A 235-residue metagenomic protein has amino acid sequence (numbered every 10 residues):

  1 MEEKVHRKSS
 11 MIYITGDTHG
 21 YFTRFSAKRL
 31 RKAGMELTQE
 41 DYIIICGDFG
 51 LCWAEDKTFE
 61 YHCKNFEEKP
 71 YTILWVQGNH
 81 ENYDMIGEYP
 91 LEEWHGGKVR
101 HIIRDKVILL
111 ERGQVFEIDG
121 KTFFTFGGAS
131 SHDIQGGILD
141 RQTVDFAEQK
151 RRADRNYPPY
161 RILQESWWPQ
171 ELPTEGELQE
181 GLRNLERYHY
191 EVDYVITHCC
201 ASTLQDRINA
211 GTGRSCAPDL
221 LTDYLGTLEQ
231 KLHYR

Functional and structural regions predicted by a protein language model:
E2, K8, T15, G20-I118: Core catalytic region of metal-dependent phosphoesterases/phosphodiesterases, especially metallo-beta-lactamase-like
I12-G20, E165-E171: Acidic/glycine-enriched edge-of-secondary-structure segments
T18-H19, G50, E55-H62, Y188-L232: Active-site-proximal segments of metal-dependent phosphoesterases and phosphodiesterases across multiple
R24, E55-T58, D105-I108, P169-E180 (+1 more regions): Soluble or luminal CAZymes and related metallo-dependent hydrolases
K28-G34, R183-N184, T227-L228: A generic secondary-structure signal
E68-T72, I102-V107, N184-D193, T227-R235: A structural motif corresponding to the C-terminal end of an alpha-helix and its immediate exit/capping segment
R112-Q114, G128, R235: Acidic carboxylate-rich catalytic motifs and surrounding loops in phosphoryl-/glycosyl-chemistry enzymes
D119-C216: Active-site-proximal loop/helix segment associated with metal-binding centers of metalloenzymes
